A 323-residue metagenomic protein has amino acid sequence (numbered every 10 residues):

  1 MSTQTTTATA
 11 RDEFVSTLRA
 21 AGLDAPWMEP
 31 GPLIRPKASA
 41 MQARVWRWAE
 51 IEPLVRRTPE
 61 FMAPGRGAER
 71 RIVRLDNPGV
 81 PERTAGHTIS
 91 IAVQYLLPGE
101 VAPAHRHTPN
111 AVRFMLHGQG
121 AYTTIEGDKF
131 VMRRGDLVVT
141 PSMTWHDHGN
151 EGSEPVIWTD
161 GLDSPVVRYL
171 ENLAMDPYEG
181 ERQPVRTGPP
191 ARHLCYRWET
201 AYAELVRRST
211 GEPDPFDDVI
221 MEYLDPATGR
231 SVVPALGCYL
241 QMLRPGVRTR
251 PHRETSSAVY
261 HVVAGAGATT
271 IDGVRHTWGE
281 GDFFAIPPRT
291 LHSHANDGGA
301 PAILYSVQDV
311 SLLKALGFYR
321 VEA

Functional and structural regions predicted by a protein language model:
S2-A49, T228-G229, P245, T249-R250 (+1 more regions): C-terminal functional regions that serve as terminal interaction/effector modules
S2-H87, A174-Y239, R320-A323: A short, N-terminal "cap"/entry segment at the start of jelly-roll beta-barrel domains of the cupin/DSBH fold
I72-R74, I91-Y95, V112, K129 (+6 more regions): Conserved hydrophobic/aromatic beta-strand scaffold that supports enzyme active sites
R83-A85, V101-H107, N150, V232 (+2 more regions): Short histidine-centered beta-strand/loop micro-motifs that create catalytic or ligand/metal-coordination sites
S90, G152, P234-G237, S256 (+1 more regions): Exposed loop/turn and edge beta-strand positions of beta-sandwich/beta-sheet ligand-binding modules
L97, V101-R134, T144, R253 (+2 more regions): A short beta-strand-loop-beta hairpin characteristic of the jelly-roll/cupin
P98, I125, V131-G152, W158 (+4 more regions): Conserved metal-binding segment of the jelly-roll/cupin
M143, P155-R192: Loop-centered beta-sheet repeat module
